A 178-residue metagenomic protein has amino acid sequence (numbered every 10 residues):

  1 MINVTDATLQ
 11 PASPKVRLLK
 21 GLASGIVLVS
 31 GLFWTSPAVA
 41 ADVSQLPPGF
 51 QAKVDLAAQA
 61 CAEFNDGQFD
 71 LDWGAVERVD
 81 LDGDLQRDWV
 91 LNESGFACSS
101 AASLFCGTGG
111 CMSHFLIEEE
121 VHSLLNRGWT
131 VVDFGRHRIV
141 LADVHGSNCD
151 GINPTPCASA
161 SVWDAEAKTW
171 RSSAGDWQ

Functional and structural regions predicted by a protein language model:
I2-L9, V16, G31, V39-K53 (+2 more regions): Acidic, small-residue rich beta-repeat scaffolds with periodic aromatic anchors
G21-W34: Bacterial N-terminal signal peptides
A41-G49, L56, S100-L125, S161-E166: Beta-propeller blade repeat segments, especially FG-GAP/WD-type strand-to-loop junctions in 6- to 7-bladed propeller
D66-A75, H122-G135: Repeat-based blade/solenoid architectures
W73, G109-C111, N153-A158: Short, surface-exposed coil-to-beta transition loops
G74-V76, A101-A102: N-terminal post-signal-peptidase region of extra-cytosolic proteins
L81-S94, G135-H145: Acidic/hydrophobic-patterned starts of short beta strands in beta-sheet-rich repeat architectures
G95-C106, N148-N153: Short, conserved, GDST-rich strand-edge loop motifs in beta-rich repeat architectures
